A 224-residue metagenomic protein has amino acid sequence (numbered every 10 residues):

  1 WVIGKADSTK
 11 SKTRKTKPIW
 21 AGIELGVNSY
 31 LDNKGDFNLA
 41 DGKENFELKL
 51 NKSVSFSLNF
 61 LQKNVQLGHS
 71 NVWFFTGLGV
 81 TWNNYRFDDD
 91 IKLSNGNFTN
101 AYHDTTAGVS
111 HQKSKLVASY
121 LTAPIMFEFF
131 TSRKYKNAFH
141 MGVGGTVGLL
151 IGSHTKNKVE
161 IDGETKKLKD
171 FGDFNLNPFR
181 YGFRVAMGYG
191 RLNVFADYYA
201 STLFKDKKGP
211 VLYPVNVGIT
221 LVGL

Functional and structural regions predicted by a protein language model:
W1-N28: N-terminal targeting leaders of membrane proteins
S8-P18, V65-V72, S132-A138: Short loop/turn motifs that connect adjacent beta-strands in outer-membrane beta-barrel proteins
K17-I19, L50-F56, V117-L121, N137 (+3 more regions): Residues that define the transmembrane beta-barrel architecture of outer-membrane proteins
K17-I19, V27-D32, N38-N97: Glycine- and aromatic-enriched membrane insertion/assembly motifs of diderm outer-membrane and organelle channel
I23, V27, F56-N64, L78-V80 (+5 more regions): Residues on the lipid-exposed face of transmembrane beta-strands in outer-membrane beta-barrel proteins
N28-D32, T81-Y85, G148-G152, D197-L203 (+1 more regions): Structural signature of outer-membrane beta-barrel domains
K34-N38, K43-N51, Y85-A118, L150-D162 (+1 more regions): Extracellular/periplasm-exposed beta-strand and loop segments of Gram-negative cell-envelope proteins, dominated by
F171-L224: Predominantly the C-terminal beta-signal and adjacent terminal strand-loop region of outer-membrane beta-barrel
